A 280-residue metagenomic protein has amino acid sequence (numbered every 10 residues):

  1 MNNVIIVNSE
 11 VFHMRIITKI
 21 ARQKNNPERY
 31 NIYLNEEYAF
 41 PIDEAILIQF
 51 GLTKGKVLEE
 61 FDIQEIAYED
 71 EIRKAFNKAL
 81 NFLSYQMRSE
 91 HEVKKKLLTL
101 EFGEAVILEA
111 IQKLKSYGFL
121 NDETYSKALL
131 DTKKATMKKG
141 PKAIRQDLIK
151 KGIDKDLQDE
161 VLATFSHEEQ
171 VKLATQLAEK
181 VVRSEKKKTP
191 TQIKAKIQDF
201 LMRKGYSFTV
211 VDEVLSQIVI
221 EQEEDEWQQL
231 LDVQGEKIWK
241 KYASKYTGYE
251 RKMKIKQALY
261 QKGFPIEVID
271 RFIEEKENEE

Functional and structural regions predicted by a protein language model:
I5, E10-E280: An alpha-helical, amphipathic repeat domain used for nucleic-acid recognition, typified by the mTERF helical solenoid
